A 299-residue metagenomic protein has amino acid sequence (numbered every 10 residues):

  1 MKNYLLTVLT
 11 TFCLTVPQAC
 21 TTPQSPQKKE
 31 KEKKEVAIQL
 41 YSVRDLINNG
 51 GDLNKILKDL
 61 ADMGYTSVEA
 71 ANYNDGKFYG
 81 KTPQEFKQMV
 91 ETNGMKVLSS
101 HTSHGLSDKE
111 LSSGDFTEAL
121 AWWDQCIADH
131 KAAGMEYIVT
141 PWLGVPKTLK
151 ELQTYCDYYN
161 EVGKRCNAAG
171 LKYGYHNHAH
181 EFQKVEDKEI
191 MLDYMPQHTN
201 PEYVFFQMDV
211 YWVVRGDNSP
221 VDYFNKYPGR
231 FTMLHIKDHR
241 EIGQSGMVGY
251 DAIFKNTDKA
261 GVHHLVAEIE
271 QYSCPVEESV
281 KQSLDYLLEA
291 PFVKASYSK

Functional and structural regions predicted by a protein language model:
M1-K31: Bacterial Sec-dependent N-terminal signal peptides
T21-A133, D285, E289-K299: N-terminal pre-domain/capping segments
K31, S67-V68, N167-F254: Acidic/histidine-rich catalytic cores of soluble enzymes
K34-Q39, V68-A70, V97-T102, I138-T140 (+4 more regions): Hydrophobic faces of well-ordered beta-strands that scaffold small-molecule active sites in alpha/beta enzyme cores
R44-G50, A70-T82, H104-L120, G144-Q153 (+4 more regions): Acidic-and-aromatic substrate-binding clefts and catalytic sites of carbohydrate-active enzymes
K55-L60, T82-M89, W122-D129, E151 (+6 more regions): A general structural detector for well-ordered alpha-helical segments in enzyme core domains, enriched
D108-F205, Y297: Active-site acidic/histidine proton-transfer and metal-coordination neighborhood in alpha/beta enzyme cores
I242, N256-T257, E270-K299: Aromatic-rich peripheral "rim/lid" segments of glycoside hydrolase catalytic domains that contact and position glycan
